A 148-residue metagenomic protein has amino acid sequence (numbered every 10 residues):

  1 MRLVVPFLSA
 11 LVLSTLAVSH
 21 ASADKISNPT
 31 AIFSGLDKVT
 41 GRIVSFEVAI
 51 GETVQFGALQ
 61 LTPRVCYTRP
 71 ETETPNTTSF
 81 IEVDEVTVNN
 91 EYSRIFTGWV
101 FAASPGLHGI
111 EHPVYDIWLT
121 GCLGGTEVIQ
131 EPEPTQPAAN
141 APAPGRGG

Functional and structural regions predicted by a protein language model:
R2-V4, L8, S19-G148: N- and C-terminal low-complexity/disordered segments
S9-T15: N-terminal export/membrane-targeting signals
